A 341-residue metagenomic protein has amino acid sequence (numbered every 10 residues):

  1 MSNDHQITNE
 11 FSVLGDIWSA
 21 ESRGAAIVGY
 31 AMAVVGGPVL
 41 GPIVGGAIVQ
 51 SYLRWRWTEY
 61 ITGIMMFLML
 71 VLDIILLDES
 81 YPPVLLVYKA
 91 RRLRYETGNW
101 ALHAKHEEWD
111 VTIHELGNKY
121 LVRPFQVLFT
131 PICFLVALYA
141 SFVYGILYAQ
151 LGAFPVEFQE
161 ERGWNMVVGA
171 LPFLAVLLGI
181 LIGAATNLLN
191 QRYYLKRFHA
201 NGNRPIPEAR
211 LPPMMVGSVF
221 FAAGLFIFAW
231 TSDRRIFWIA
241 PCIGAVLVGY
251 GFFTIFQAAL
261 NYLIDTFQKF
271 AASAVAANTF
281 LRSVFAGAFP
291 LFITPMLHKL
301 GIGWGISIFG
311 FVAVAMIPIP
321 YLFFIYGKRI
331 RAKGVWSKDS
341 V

Functional and structural regions predicted by a protein language model:
M1-V341: A six-helix transmembrane bundle that forms the core substrate pathway of small-molecule transporters
